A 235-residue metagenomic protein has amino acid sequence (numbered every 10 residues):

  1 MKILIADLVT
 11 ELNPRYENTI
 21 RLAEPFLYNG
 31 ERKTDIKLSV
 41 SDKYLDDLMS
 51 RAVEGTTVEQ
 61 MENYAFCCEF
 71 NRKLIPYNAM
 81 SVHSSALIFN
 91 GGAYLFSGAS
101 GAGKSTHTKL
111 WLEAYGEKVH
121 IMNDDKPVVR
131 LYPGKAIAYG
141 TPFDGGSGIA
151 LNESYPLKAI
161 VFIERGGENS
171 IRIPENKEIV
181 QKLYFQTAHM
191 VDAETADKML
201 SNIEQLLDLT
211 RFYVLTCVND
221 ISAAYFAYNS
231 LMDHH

Functional and structural regions predicted by a protein language model:
M1-S100, L110-H120, V128-H235: A noncatalytic interaction/capping subdomain that flanks phosphate/NTP-handling catalytic cores
K104: Conserved lysine of the Walker
H107: Hydrophobic positions on the alpha1 helix immediately C-terminal to the Walker A/P-loop
